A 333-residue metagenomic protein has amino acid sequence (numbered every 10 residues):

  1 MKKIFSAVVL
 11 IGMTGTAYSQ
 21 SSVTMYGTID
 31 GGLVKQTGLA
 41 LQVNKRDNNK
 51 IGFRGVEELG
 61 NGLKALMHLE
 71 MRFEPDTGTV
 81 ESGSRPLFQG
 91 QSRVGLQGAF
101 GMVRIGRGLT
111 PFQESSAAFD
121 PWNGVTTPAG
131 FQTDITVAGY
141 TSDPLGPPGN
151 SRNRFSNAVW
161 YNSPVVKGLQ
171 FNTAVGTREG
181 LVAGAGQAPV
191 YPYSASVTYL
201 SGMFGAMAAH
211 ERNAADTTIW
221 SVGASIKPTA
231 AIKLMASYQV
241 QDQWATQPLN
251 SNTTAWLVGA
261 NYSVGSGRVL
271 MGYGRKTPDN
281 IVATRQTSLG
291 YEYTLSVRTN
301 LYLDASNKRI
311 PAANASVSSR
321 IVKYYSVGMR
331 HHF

Functional and structural regions predicted by a protein language model:
G15-S19: Sec/Tat signal peptide C-region and signal peptidase I cleavage site
S21-K35, L39-R178, V197-G202: Outer membrane beta-barrel
G31-K35, M71-P75, L109-P111, V175-E179 (+7 more regions): Transmembrane beta-strands of outer-membrane beta-barrel pores
Q42-N48, R85-L87, N150-R154, G186-V190 (+5 more regions): Transmembrane beta-barrel outer-membrane domains
G52-R54, R93-G95, W160, S196-T198 (+6 more regions): Outer-membrane beta-barrel architecture
L63-A65, F100-R104, G168-F171, M203-A208 (+3 more regions): Repeated loop/turn-to-beta-strand initiation elements of outer-membrane beta-barrel proteins
V166, V264, Y293-L295, I321-F333: Outer-membrane beta-barrel "beta-signal"
Q187-G290: Detector for outer-membrane/organellar transmembrane beta-barrel domains, recognizing the amphipathic beta-strand
